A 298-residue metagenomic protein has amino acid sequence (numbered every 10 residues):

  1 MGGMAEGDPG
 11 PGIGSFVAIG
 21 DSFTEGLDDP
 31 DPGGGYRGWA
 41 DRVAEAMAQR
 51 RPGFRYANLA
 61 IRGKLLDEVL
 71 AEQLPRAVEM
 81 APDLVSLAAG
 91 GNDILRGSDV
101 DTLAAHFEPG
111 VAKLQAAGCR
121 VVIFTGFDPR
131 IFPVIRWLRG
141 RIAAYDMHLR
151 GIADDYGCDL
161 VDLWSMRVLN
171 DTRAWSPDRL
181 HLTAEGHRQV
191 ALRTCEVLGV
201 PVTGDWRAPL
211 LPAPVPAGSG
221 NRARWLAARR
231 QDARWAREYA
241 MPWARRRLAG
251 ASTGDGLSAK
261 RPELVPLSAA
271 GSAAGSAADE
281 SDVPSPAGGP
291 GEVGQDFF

Functional and structural regions predicted by a protein language model:
M1-R62, L74-A81, S276, F297: Serine-esterase "nucleophile elbow" of acetyl-processing enzymes
G2, G12, D155, E185 (+1 more regions): Conserved catalytic region of serine esterases and O-acyltransferases that act on ester linkages in lipids
A18, L87, V122-F124: Structural beta-sheet core signal
E25-D29, P52, L66-T102, P129 (+1 more regions): Oxyanion-hole/transition-state-stabilizing segment in secreted/luminal serine hydrolases and related acyltransferases
N58-A60, T125, D162-S165: Residue-level recognition of beta-strand->loop/alpha-helix junctions
T102-A116, A144-G151: Alpha-helical scaffolding segments of alpha/beta enzyme cores, especially the outer helices of TIM-barrel or partial
A116-V121, C158: A short helix->loop->beta-strand "cap" motif at the edges of active sites that frequently abuts
I131-L163, A184-H187: Substrate-gating cap/lid alpha-helix
